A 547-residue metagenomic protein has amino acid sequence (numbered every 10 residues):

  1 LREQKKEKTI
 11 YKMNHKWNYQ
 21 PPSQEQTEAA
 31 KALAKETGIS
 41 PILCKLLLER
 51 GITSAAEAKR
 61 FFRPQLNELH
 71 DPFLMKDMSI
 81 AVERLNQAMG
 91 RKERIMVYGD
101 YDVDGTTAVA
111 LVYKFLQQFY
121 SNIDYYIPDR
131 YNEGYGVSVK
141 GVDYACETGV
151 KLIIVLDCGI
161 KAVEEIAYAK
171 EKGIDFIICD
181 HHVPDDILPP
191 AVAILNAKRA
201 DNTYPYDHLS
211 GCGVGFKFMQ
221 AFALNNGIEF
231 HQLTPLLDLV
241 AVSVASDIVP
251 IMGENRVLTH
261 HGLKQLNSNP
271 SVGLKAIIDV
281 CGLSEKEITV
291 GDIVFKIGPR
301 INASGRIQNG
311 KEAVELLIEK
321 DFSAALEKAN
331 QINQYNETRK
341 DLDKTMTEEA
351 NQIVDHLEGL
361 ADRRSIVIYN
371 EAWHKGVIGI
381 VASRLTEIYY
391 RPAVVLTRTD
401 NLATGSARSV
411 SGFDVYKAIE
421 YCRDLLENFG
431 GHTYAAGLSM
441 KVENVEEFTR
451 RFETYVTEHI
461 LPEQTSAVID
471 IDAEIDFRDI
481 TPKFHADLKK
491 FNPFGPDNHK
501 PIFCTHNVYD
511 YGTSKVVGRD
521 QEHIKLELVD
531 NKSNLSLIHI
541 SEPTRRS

Functional and structural regions predicted by a protein language model:
N14, P21-L152, K172-G173, A223-N444 (+2 more regions): Hydrophobic helix-and-loop "lid/oligomerization" segment in the mid-to-C-terminal part of catalytic domains
L111, I187-I228, L233-A245: Short alpha-helices
Y131-E133, A162, H182-I187, D201-T203 (+1 more regions): Short gly/pro/ser/thr-enriched loop/turn and capping motifs at secondary-structure boundaries
L156, I160-A162, I166, R423 (+3 more regions): Phosphate/diphosphate-binding loops
V445, T449-R451, V456-C504: Anionic-ligand-binding alpha/beta catalytic cores of soluble enzymes and soluble regulatory domains that recognize
H499-D520: Structural detector for short beta-strands of small beta-barrel domains
V517-L537: OB-fold (S1/OB) nucleic-acid-binding surfaces
S536-R546: Residue-level detector of conserved catalytic or cofactor/ligand-binding positions in enzyme active sites
